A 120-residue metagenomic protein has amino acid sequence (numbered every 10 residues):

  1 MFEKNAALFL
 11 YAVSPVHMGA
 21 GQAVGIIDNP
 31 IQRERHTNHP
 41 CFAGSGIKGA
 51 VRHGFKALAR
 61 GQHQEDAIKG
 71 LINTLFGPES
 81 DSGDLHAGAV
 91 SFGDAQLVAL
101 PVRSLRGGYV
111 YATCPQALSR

Functional and structural regions predicted by a protein language model:
M1-R120: RNA-binding basic/glycine-rich loop and surface signature characteristic of RAMP-family CRISPR effectors
